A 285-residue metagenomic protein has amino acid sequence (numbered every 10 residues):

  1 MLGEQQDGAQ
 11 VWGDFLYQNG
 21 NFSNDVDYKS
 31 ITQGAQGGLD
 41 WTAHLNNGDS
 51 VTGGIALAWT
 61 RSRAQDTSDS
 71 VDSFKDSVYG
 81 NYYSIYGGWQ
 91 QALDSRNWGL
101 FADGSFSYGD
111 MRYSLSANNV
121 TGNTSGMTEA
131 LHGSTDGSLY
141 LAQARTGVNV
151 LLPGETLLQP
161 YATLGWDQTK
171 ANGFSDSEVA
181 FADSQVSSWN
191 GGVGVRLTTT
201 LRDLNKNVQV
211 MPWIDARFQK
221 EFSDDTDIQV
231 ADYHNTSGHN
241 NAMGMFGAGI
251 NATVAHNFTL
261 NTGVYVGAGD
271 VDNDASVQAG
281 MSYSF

Functional and structural regions predicted by a protein language model:
M1-V150, V264-Y265, G269-S276: Outer membrane beta-barrel translocator domains of Type V secretion systems
G3-Q5, A43-N47, Q91-R96, V150-G154 (+8 more regions): Outer-membrane beta-barrel strand-turn architecture
W12, Q143, Y161, W213-D215 (+1 more regions): Structured core elements
A35-W41, I85-W89, A142-V150, A162-L164 (+4 more regions): Residues on the lipid-exposed face of transmembrane beta-strands in outer-membrane beta-barrel proteins
T67, S114-N118, W166-G173, S223: Short, surface-exposed loop/turn segments at secondary-structure boundaries that line and modulate
G104-S107, Q159, T163: Generic detector of multi-pass transmembrane helix bundles and their immediately adjacent loops in polytopic membrane
A117-T124, L158-A162, S175: Short, surface-exposed recognition loops or helix-turn segments adjacent to catalytic cores
S177-F285: Outer membrane beta-barrel transmembrane domains
